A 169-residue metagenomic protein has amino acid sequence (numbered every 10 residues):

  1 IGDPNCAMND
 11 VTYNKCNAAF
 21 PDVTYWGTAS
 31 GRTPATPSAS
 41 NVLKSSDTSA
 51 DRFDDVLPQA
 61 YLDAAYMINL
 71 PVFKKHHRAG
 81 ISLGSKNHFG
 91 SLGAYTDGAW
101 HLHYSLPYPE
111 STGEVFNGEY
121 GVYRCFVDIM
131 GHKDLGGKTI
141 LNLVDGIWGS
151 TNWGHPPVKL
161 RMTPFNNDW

Functional and structural regions predicted by a protein language model:
I1-W169: Extended, low-polarity segments enriched in aliphatic/aromatic residues
